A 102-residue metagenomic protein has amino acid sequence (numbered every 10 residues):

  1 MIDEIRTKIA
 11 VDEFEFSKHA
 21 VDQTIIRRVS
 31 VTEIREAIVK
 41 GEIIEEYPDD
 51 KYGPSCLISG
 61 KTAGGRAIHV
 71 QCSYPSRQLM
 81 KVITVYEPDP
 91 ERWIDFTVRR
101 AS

Functional and structural regions predicted by a protein language model:
M1-S102: Ribonuclease/tRNase effector modules and their secretory precursors
